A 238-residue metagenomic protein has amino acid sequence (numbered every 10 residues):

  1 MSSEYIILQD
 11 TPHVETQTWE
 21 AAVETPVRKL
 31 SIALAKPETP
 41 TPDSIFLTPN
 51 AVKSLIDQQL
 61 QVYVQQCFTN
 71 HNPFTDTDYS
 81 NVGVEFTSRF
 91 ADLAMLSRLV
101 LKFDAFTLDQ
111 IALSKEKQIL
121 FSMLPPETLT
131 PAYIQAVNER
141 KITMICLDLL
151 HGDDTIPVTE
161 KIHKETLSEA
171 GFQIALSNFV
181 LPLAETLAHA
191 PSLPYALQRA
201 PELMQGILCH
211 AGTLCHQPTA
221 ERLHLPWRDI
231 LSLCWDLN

Functional and structural regions predicted by a protein language model:
M1-T39, A112-A175: Glycine/serine-rich phosphate-binding loop and adjoining beta1-alpha1 elements at the start of nucleotide-handling
P42-D57: Histidine-anchored nucleotide/phosphate-binding helix
D57-Q61, V84-E85, L99-K102, N138-T143 (+2 more regions): Generic secondary-structure signature for well-ordered alpha-helical cores
Y63-E85: N-terminal beta-loop-helix "entrance" segment that forms/cooperates in small-molecule cofactor or anionic ligand
G83-L96: Short acidic low-complexity segments
S97-R98, Q118: Conserved acidic residues
R98, D104-A105, L124-P125: Short glycine-/small-residue-rich Rossmann-like dinucleotide-binding loops
D148-N238: Adenosine-phosphate binding glycine-rich loop
